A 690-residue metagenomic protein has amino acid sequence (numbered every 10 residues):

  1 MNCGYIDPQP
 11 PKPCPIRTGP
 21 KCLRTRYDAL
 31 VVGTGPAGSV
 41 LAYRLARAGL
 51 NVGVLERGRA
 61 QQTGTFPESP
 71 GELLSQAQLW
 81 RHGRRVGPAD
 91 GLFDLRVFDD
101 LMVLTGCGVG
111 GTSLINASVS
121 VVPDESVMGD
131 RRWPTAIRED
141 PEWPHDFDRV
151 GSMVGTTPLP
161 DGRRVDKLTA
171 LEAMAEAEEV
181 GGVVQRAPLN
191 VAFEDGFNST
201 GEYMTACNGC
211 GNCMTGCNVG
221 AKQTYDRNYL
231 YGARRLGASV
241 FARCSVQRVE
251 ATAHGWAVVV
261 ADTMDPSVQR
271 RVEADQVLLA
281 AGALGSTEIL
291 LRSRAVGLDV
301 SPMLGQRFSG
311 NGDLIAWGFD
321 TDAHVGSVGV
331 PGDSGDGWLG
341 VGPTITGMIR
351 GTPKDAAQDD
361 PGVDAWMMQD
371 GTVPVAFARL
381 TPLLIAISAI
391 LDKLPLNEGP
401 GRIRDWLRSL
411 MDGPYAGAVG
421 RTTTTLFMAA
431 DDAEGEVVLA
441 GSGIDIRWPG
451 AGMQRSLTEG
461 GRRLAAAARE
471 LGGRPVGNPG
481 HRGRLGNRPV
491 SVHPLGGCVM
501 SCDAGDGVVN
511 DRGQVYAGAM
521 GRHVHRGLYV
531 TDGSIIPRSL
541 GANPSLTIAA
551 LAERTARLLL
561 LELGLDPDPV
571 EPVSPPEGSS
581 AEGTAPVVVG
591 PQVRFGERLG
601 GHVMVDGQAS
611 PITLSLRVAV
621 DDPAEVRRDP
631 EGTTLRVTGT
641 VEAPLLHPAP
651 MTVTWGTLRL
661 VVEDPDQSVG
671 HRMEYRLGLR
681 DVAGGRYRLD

Functional and structural regions predicted by a protein language model:
N2-D130, T135-I137, P141, A281 (+4 more regions): N-terminal glycine-rich phosphate/pyrophosphate-binding loop and immediately adjacent elements
R24-Y27, P266-Q276, A280: Core beta-strand elements of the Rossmann-like FAD/NAD(P) dinucleotide-binding domain in flavoenzyme oxidoreductases
P134-R243, N487-S491, V499: Conserved redox-cofactor binding core of oxidoreductases
A187, C210-C213, G220, E250-A251 (+4 more regions): A glycine-rich dinucleotide-binding beta-alpha-beta segment and adjacent secondary-structure elements that constitute
R248-R271: Conserved beta-strand-loop-beta-strand element in the redox core of flavoprotein oxidoreductases
D275-A283, T287-G413, L560-P586: Mid-to-C-terminal "cap/lid" subdomains and adjacent gly/pro-rich loops that border and regulate access to redox
G342-I349, A581-D690: Beta-strand-enriched cores of mature, soluble protein domains
F377-A466: C-terminal catalytic lobe of FAD-dependent flavoproteins
